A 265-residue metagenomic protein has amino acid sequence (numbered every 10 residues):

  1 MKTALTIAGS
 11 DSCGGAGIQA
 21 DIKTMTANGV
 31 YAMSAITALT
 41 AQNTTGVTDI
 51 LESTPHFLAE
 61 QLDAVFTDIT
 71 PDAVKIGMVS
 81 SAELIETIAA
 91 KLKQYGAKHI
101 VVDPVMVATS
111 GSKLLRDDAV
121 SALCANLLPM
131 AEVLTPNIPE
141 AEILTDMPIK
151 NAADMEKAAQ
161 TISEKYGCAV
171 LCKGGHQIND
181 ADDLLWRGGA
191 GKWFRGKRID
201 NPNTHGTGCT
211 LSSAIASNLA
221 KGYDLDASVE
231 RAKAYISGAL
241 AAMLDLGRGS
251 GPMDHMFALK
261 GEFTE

Functional and structural regions predicted by a protein language model:
T3-T6, T26-T109: Conserved N-terminal subdomain of the carbohydrate kinase-like
I7-C13, G191-H205: Short pre-catalytic strand/loop immediately N-terminal to key active-site residues, enriched for Gly-Thr
G14-V30: N-terminal basic/disordered segments at the start of proteins
Q19, E142-I143, N201-L225: Short, small-residue alpha-helix embedded
G29-M33, K192, N218-A232: Phosphate-handling active-site elements
E52, D226-E265: Charged C-terminal helix
E86-Q94, C168, D182, G188-A190 (+1 more regions): Nucleotide and nucleotide-moiety/phosphate-recognizing core
D117-G191: Conserved phosphate/ATP/ADP-binding segment of small-molecule kinases
